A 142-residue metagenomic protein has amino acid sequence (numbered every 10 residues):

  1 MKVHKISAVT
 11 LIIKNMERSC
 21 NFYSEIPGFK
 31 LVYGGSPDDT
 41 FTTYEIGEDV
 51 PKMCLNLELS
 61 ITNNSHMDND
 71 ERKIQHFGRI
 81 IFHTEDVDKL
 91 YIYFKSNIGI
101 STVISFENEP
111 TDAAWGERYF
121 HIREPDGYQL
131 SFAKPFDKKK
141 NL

Functional and structural regions predicted by a protein language model:
M1-C20, I80, K134-L142: N-terminal beta-strand motif that seeds the catalytic metal site of vicinal oxygen chelate
K2-K5, R72-F77, A113-A114: Short glycine-enriched loop/turn motifs at secondary-structure junctions
L11-C54: Core segments of cupin and vicinal oxygen chelate
K14-E17, I80-P125: Vicinal oxygen chelate
E58-T84: Helix-adjacent hinge/juxtasegments
I61, A113-A114, A133-K139: Short beta->alpha transition motifs characteristic of CBS
Y128: Conserved Rossmann-like nucleotide-cofactor binding loop
